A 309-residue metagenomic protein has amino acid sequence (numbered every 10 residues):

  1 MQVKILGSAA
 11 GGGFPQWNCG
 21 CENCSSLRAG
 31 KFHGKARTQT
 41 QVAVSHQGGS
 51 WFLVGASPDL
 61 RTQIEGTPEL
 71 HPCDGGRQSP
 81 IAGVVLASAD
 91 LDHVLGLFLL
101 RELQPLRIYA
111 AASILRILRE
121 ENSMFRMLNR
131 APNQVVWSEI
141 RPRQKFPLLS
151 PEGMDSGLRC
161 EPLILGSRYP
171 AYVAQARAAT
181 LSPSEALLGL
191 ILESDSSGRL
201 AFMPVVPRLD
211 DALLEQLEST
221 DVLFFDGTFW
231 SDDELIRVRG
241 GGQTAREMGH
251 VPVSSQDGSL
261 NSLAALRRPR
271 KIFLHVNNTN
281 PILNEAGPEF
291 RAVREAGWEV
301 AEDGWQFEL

Functional and structural regions predicted by a protein language model:
M1-E69, C73, E139-Q216, G304-L309: Core dinuclear metal-dependent hydrolase active-site scaffold
P15, Q63-E65, V94-L97, R119-E120 (+3 more regions): Short glycine-/acidic-enriched loop or helix-start segments at secondary-structure transitions that form or flank
G48-A110: Active-site metal-binding motif and surrounding structural segment of the metallo-beta-lactamase
H71-S79, E102-P105, M124-E139, R143: A short alpha->loop->secondary-structure connector
S79, A89, N133, S156-L158 (+2 more regions): Structured loop/turn residues at beta-strand edges in well-structured enzyme cores
L106-I114, F224-D226, L274: Short internal beta-strands
S113-S123: A short, active-site helix/loop in glycosyltransferases that binds the activated sugar's phosphate group
S184-G189, S196-A201, V206-W305: Cap/insert and terminal regions of metallo-dependent hydrolase folds
